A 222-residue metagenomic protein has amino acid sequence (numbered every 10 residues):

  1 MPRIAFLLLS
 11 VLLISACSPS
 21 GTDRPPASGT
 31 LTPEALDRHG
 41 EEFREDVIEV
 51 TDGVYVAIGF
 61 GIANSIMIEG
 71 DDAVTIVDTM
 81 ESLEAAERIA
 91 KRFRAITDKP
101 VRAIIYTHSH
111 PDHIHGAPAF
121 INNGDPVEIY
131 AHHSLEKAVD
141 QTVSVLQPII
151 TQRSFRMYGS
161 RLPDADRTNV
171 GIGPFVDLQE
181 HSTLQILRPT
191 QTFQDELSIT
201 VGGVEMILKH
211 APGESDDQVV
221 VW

Functional and structural regions predicted by a protein language model:
P2-L8: Sec-dependent signal peptide recognition, specifically the positively charged N-region followed immediately by
I14-A16: C-terminal motif of bacterial Sec signal peptides marking the signal peptidase cleavage site
S18-S20: Bacterial signal peptide processing site
R44-A95, V220-W222: Conserved beta-strand hairpin/beta-sheet module of binuclear metal-dependent hydrolase folds, prominently
V56, T75-D78, R102-Y106, L208: Short catalytic-loop micro-motif centered on adjacent basic/acidic residues
G61, G70-D72, T79-E81, H108 (+3 more regions): A mature extracytoplasmic/lumenal domain signature
E84, K91-P189, S198: Active-site HxH/HxHxD metal-binding segment of metal-dependent hydrolases
T192-W222: Core dinuclear metal-dependent hydrolase active-site scaffold
